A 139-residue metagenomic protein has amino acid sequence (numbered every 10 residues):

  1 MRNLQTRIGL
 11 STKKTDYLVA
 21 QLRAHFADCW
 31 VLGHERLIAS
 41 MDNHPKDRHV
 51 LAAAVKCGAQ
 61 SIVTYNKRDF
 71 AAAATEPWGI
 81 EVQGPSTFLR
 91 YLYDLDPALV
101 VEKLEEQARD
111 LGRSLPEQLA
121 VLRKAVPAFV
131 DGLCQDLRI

Functional and structural regions predicted by a protein language model:
M1-H34, Q107-A125: PIN-domain endoribonuclease scaffold, especially VapC-family toxins
T6, L37-M41, D69: Short histidine/acidic/glycine/proline-rich micro-motifs that form metal- and phosphate-coordinating active-site loops
L10-Y17, H49, Q83, L99: Generic recognition of short, well-ordered alpha-helical interface segments
K13-K14, K46, K56, K67 (+2 more regions): Context-gated lysine
Y17, H25, Y65, Y91-Y93: Sequence-level detector for tyrosine residue identity
F26-S61, A128-I139: Active-site neighborhoods of divalent-metal-dependent phosphate/nucleic-acid chemistry enzymes
R48-E81: Acidic, metal-binding active-site segment of PIN/NYN-like and related structure-specific nucleases
R68-I139: Acidic, PIN/NYN-like endoribonuclease modules and their adjacent C-terminal/linker elements
